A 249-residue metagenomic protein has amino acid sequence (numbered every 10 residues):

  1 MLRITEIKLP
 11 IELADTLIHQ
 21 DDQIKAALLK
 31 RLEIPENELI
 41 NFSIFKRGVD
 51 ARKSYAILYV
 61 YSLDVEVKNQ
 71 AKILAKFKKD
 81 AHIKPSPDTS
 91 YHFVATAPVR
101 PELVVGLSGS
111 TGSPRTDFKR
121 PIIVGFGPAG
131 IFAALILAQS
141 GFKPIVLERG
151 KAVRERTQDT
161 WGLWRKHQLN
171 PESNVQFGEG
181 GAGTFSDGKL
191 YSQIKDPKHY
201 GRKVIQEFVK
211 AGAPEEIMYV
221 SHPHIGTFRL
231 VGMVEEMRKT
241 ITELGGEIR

Functional and structural regions predicted by a protein language model:
M1-V104, D117-K119: Extreme N-terminal leader/targeting segments of oxidoreductases
Q20-I24, L28, A129, R229 (+1 more regions): Short amphipathic alpha-helical segments
K30, L135, Q139, K239: Short, well-ordered alpha-helices that flank and scaffold nucleotide-derived cofactor binding pockets
A56, W161-I248: Conserved N-terminal/central alpha/beta ligand/cofactor-binding core
V105-P114: Short Gly/Ser/Thr- and charged-rich N-terminal loops/segments that act as flexible capping/hinge elements
R120-G150: N-terminal Rossmann-like FAD-binding beta1-loop-alpha1 element of flavoenzymes
F132, E155, Q193-I194: Short helix/loop capping segments that flank catalytic or ligand/cofactor-binding pockets
S140-Q176: Glycine-rich FAD pyrophosphate-binding loop
